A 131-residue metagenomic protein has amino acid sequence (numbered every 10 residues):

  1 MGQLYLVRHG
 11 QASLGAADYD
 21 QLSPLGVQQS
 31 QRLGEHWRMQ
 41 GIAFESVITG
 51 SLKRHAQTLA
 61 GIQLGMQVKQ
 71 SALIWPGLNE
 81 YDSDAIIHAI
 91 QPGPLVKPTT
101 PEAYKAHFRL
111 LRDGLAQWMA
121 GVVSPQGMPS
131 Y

Functional and structural regions predicted by a protein language model:
M1-Y5: Extreme N-terminal starter segment of soluble prokaryotic enzymes
L6, L22, S46: Short glycine- and Lys/Arg-enriched binding-loop motifs that mark or flank ligand-binding interfaces
G10: Active-site metal-binding loops of divalent metal-dependent hydrolases
S13-A16: Short N-terminal binding/cap micro-motifs at the start of the first secondary-structure element
D18-Y19, F44: A short, structure-level motif marking secondary-structure boundaries and short turns
Q21-E35, M39: Short catalytic helix/loop segments, enriched in acidic residues and glycine and frequently bearing histidine
G34-V123, G127: Phosphate-coordination/substrate-recognition cap region in phosphate-metabolizing enzymes
